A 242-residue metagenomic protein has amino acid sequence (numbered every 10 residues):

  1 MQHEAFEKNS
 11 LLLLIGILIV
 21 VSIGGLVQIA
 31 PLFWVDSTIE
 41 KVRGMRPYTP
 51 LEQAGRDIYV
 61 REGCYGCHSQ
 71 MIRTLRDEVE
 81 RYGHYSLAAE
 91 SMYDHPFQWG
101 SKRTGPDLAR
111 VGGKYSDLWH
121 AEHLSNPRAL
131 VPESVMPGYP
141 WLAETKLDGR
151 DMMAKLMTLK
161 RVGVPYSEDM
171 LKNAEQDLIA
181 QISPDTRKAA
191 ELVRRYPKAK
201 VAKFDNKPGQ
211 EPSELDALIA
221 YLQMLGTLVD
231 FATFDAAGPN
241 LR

Functional and structural regions predicted by a protein language model:
M1-Y48, P184-A190, R194-R195, Y221-R242: Post-cleavage N-terminal segment of exported redox proteins
L13-S22, E80-E214, R242: Electron-transfer interface patches adjacent to heme c in soluble/periplasmic c-type cytochromes and di-/multiheme
D36-V60, I72-L75, V79, T104 (+3 more regions): Electrostatic cytochrome c docking/interface patches
G55, R61-Q70, H120, L218 (+1 more regions): The canonical Cys-X-X-Cys-His
E62-G66, M71, T104-D107, V135: Short pre-active-site segment immediately N-terminal to redox-active cysteine/selenocysteine motifs in thiol-based
C67, E133-Y139, V229-A237: Surface-exposed patches in mature extracellular/periplasmic domains of secreted proteins
M71, G138-P140, Q223: A mature extracytoplasmic/lumenal domain signature
